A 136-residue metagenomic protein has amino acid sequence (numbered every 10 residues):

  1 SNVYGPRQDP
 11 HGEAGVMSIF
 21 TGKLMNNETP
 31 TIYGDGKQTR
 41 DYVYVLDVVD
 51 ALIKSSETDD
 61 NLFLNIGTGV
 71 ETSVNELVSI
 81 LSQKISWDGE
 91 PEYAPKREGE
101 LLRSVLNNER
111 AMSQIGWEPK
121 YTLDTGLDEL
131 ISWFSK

Functional and structural regions predicted by a protein language model:
N2-P6, G22-K136: C-terminal substrate-binding subdomain of Rossmann-fold SDR/epimerase-dehydratase oxidoreductases
R7-G12: Short, solvent-exposed loop/turn segments at secondary-structure boundaries
